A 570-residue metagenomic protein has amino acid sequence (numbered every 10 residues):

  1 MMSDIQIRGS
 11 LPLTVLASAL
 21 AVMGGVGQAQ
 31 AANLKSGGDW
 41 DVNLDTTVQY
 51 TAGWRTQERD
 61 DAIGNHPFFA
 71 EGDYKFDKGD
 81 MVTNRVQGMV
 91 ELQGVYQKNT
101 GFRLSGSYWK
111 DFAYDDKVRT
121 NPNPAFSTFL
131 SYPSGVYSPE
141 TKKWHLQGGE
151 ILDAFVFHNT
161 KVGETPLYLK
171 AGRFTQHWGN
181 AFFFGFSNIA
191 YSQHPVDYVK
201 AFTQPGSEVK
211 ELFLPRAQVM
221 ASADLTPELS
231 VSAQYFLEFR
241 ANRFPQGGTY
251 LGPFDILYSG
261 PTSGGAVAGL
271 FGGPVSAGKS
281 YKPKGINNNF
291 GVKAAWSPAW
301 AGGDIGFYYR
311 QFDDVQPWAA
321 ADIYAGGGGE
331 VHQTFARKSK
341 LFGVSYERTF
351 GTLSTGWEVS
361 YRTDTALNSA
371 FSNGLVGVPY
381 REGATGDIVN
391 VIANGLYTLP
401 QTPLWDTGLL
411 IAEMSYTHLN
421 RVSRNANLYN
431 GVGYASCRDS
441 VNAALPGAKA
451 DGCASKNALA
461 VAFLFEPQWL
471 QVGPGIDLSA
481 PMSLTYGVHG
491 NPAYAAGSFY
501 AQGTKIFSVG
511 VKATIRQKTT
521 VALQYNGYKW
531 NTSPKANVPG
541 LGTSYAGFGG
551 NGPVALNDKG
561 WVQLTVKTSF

Functional and structural regions predicted by a protein language model:
Q30-L44, Q57-R59, L92-F102, D115 (+9 more regions): Short loop/turn motifs that connect adjacent beta-strands in outer-membrane beta-barrel proteins
W40, A70-G72, D80-G88, Q147-L152 (+7 more regions): Residues that define the transmembrane beta-barrel architecture of outer-membrane proteins
T46, G88-G94, L104, D153-H158 (+11 more regions): Residues on the lipid-exposed face of transmembrane beta-strands in outer-membrane beta-barrel proteins
Y50-T56, Y108-F112, R173-H177, Y235-A241 (+10 more regions): Transmembrane beta-strands of outer-membrane beta-barrel pores
G72-K78, S138-K143, T203-S207, T249 (+7 more regions): Extracellular loop and loop/strand-boundary signature of outer-membrane beta-barrel proteins
M81-T83, Q87, Y309-P317, G356 (+2 more regions): Detector for outer-membrane/organellar transmembrane beta-barrel domains, recognizing the amphipathic beta-strand
K98-D255, A460, H489-N491, T504-K505 (+1 more regions): Outer membrane beta-barrel
K518, V554-F570: Outer-membrane beta-barrel "beta-signal"
